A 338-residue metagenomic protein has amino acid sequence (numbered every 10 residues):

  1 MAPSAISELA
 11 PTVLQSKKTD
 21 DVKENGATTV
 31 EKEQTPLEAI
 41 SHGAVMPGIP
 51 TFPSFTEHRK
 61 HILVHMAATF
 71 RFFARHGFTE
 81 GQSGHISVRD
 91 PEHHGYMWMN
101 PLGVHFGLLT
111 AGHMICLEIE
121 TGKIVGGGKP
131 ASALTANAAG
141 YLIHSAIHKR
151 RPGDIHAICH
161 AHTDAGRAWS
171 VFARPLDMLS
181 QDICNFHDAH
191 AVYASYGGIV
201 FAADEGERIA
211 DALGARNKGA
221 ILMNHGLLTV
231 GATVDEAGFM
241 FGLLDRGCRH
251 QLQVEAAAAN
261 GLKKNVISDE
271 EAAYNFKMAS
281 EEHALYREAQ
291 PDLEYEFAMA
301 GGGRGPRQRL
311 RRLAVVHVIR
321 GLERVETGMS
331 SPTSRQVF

Functional and structural regions predicted by a protein language model:
P3-K60, M66, N217-F338: A conserved C-terminal secondary-structure "cap"
T29-G127: N-terminal low-complexity or amphipathic/hydrophobic leaders
T56-R59, G126-N137, V192-V200: Flexible, glycine/proline-enriched loop segments at strand-loop-helix junctions that form or flank small-ligand binding
E57, H61-V64, A68, G81-S83 (+6 more regions): Conserved active-site and cofactor/substrate-binding residues in soluble primary-metabolism enzymes
R89, M99-P101, C159-A161, L222-M223: Short beta-strand segments
H93-G95, P152-H156, Q181, H187-H190 (+2 more regions): Short coil/turn connectors at secondary-structure junctions
E120-A168, A203-K218, H225: Short HxH-centered metal-ligating active-site micro-motif
D164-E205: Class I SAM-dependent methyltransferase SAM-binding "motif I" and its flanking Rossmann-like core
